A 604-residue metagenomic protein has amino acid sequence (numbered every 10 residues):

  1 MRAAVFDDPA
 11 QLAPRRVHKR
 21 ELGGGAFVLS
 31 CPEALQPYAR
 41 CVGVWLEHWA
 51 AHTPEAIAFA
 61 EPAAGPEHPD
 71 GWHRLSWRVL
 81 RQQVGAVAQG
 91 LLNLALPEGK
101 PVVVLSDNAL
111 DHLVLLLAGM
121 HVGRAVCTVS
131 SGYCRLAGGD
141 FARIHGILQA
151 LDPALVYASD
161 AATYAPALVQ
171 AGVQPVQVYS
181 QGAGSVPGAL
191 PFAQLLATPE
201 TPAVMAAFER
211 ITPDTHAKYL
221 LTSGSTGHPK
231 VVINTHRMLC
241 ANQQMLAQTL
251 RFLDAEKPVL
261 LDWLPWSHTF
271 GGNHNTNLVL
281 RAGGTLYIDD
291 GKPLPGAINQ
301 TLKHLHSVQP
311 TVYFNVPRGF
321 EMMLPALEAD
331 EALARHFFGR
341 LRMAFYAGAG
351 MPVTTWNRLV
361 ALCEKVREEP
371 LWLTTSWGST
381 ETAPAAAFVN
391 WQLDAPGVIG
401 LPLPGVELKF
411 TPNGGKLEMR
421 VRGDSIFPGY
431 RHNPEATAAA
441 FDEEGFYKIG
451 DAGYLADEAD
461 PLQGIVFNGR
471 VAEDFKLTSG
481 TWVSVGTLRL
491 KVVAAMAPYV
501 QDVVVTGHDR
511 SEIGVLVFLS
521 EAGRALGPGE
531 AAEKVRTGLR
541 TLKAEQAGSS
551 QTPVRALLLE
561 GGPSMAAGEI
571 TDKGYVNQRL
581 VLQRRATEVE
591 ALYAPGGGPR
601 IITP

Functional and structural regions predicted by a protein language model:
R2-L12, H121-L195: Structural core segment of the AMP-binding/adenylate-forming
P54-E55, V178-S180, P187-L221, H228 (+1 more regions): Conserved pre-ATP/AMP-binding loop-to-beta segment of ANL
D70-L75, A88-Y133, D262-W263: Conserved AMP-binding/adenylate-forming
H73-R78, F208-R210, A217-Q244: Conserved AMP-binding A3 loop
R81-V87, T198-V204, P213, V232-L253: Conserved structural elements of the adenylate-forming
C240-V259, W266-R335: Conserved AMP-binding/adenylation subdomain of ANL enzymes
A282, L302, T311-F314, L324-P396 (+2 more regions): Gly/Ser/Thr-rich phosphate-binding loop
L417-L477, I601-I602: Conserved ATP-binding/catalytic segment of the ANL
